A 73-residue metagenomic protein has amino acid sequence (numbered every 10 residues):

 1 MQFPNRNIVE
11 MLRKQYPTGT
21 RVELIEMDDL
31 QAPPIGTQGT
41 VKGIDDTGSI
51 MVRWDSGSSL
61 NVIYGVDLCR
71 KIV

Functional and structural regions predicted by a protein language model:
Q2-R13, P17-V73: Basic/aromatic-rich interaction segments and small domains that mediate binding to polyanionic partners
